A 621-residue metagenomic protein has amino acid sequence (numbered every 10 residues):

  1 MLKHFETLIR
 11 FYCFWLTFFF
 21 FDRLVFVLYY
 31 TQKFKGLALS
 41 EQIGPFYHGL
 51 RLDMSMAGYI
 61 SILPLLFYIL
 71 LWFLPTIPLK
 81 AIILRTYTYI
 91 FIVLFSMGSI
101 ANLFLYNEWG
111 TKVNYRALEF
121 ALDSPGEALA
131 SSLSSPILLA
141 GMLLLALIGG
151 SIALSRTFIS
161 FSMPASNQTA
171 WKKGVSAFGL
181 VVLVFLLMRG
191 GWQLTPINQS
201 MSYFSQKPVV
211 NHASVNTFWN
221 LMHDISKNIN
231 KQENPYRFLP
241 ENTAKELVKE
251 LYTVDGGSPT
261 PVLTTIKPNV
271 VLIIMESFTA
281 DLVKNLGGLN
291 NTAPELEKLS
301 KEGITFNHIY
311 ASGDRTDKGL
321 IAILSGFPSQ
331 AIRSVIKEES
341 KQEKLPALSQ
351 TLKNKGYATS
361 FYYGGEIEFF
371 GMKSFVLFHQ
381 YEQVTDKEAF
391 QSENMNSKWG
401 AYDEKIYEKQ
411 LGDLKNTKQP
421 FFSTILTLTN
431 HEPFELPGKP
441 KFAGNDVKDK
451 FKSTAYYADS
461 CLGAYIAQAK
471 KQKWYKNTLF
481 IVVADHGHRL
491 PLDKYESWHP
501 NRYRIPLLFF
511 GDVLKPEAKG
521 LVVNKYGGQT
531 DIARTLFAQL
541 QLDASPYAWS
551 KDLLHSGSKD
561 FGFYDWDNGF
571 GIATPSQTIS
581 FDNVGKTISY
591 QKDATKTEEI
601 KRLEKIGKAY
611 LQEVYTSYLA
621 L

Functional and structural regions predicted by a protein language model:
L2-N230: Transmembrane and membrane-interface helices of multi-pass, inner-membrane envelope-modifying transferases
W72, P235, P440: Surface-exposed, active-site-proximal loop segments in enzymatic domains
L79-I83, Q232-T243, I336-S340, W549-K551: Short alpha-helical "patches" and their helix-cap loops
L139-L143, N242-L247, V376: Long, well-ordered, tryptophan-enriched scaffold segments
I148, L154-P164, A244-T260: Short, intrinsically disordered, low-complexity segments enriched in Ser/Thr and Pro
Y203-K207, S214-W219, H223-P259, I266 (+2 more regions): The feature marks either
E246-L621: Solvent-exposed soluble domains appended to multi-pass membrane proteins
